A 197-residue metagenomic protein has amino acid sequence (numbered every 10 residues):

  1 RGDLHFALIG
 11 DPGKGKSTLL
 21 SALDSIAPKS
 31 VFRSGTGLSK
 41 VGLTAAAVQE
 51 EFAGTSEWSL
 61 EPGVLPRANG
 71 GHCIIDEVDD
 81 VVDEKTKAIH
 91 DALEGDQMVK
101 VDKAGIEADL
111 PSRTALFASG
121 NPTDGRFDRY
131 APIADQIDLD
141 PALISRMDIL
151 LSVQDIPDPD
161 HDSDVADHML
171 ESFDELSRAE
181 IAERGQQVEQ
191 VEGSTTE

Functional and structural regions predicted by a protein language model:
R1-T196: Conserved ASCE/P-loop NTPase catalytic core
